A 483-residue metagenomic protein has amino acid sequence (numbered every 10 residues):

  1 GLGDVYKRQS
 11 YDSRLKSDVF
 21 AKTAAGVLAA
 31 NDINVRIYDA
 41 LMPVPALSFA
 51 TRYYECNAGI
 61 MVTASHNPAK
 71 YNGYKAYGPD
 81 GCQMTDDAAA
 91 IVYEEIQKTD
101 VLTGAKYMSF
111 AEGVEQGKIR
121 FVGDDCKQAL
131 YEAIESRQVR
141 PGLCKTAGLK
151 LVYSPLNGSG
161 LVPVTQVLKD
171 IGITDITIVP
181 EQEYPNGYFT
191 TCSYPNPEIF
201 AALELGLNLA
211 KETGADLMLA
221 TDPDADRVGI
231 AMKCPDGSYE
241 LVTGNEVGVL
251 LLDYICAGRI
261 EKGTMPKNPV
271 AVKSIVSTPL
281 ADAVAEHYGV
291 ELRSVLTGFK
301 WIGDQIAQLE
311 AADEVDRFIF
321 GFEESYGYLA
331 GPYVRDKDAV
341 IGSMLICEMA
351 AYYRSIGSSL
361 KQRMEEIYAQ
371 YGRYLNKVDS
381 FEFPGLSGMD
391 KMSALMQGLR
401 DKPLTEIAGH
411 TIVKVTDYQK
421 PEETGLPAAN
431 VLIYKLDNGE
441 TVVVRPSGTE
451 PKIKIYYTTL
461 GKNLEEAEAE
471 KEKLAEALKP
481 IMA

Functional and structural regions predicted by a protein language model:
G1-Y6: Short, small-residue-biased leader/transition segments that mark boundaries at the very start of proteins
K7-D12, K150-Y153, L329: Short glycine-rich or small-residue beta-strand-to-loop segments that form or flank ligand, phosphate, metal/Fe-S
R8-Y71, K169-G229: N-terminal small/polar loop signature for handling phosphorylated ligands or for N-terminal nucleophile
V19-L28, Y71-G78, D226-N245, A281: Short Gly/Thr/Asp-enriched flexible loops that form oxyanion-binding sites at enzyme active sites
Y53-D100, N196-A220, A225, L252-I255 (+2 more regions): Phosphate/diphosphate-binding loops
N72-L205, L209-A210: Gly/Ser/Thr-enriched, mixed-charge loops and adjacent short helices that form phosphate/oxyanion-binding elements
K211, A215-L217, S238-E240, G258-R445 (+3 more regions): Phosphate-binding and adjacent anionic-ligand microenvironments
